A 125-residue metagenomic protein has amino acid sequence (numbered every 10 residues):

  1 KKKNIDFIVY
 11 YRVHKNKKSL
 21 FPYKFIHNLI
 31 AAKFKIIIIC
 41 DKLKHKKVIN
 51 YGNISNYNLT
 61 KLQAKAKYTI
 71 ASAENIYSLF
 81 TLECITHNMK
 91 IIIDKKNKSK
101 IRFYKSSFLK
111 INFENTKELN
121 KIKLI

Functional and structural regions predicted by a protein language model:
K2-K47: Conserved catalytic-core segment of nucleotide-activated headgroup transferases in glycan assembly
K42, V48-Q63, I76-Y77: Conserved active-site histidine-acidic residue motif and adjacent donor-binding/catalytic loop of glycosyltransferases
L59-T60, Y77-S78, N97-F103: Short glycine/proline-enriched, acidic/aromatic patches that form the donor-sugar handling elements
T60, T81-T86: Short alpha-helical segment that forms part of, or immediately flanks, the ligand-binding pocket in carbohydrate-active
A64-I76, M89-K90: Acidic donor-binding loop of glycosyltransferase active sites
K90-K96: Short hydrophobic beta-strand element within catalytic cores of glycosyltransferases and related nucleotide-activated
S99-I122: Change "using UDP/GDP/dTDP sugars" to "using nucleotide sugars
